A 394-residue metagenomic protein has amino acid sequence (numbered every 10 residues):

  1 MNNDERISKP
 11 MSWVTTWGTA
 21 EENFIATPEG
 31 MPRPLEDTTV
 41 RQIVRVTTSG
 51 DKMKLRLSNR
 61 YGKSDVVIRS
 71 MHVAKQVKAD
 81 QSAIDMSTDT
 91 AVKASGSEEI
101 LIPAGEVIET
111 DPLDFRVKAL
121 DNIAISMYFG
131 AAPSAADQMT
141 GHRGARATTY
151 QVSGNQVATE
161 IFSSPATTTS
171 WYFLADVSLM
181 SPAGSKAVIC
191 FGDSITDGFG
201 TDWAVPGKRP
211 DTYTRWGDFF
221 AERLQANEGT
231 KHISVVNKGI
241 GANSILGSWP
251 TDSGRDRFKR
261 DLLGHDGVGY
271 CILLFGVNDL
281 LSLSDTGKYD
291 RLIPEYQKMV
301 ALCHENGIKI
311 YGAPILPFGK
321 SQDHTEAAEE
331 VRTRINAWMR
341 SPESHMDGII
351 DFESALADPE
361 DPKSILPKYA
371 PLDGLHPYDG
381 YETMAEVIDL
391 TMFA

Functional and structural regions predicted by a protein language model:
M1-F191, T196-K208: N-terminal secretory targeting modules
W17, E36-D37, R41, D65 (+7 more regions): Conserved SGNH/GDSL esterase-like catalytic core that processes O-acyl groups on lipids and polysaccharides
F191-D193, A313, I350: Active-site flanking residues adjacent to catalytic metal/cofactor-binding acidic residues
L281, L316-A394: Catalytic His-Asp segment of secreted/periplasmic serine-dependent ester chemistry enzymes
Y296-H304: Surface-exposed amphipathic alpha-helices with a cationic face
